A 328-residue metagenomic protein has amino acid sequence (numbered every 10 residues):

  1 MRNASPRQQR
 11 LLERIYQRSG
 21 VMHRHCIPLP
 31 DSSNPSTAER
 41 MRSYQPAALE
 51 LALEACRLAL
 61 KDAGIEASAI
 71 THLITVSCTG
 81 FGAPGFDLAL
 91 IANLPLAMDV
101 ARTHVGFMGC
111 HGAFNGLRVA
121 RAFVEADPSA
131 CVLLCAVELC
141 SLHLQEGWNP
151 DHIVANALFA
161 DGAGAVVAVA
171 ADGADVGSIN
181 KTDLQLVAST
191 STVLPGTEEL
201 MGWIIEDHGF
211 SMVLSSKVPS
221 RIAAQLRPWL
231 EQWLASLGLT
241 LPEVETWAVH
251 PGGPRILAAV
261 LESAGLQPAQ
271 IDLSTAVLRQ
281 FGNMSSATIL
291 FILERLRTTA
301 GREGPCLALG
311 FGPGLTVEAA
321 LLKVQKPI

Functional and structural regions predicted by a protein language model:
M1-P46, C131, C140, E146-A224 (+3 more regions): Condensing-enzyme catalytic core mediating Claisen C-C bond formation in acyl metabolism
I15, S19-L96, H104-F107, L241-L257: Conserved beta-ketoacyl condensing-enzyme motif
A38-Y44, T75, R102-V105, D151-I153 (+2 more regions): A short glycine/serine-rich beta->alpha loop
L53, L60, C78-G80, A97-P128 (+3 more regions): Claisen-condensing/thiolase-fold acyl-transfer catalytic domains that form or cleave C-C bonds in fatty acid
K61-A67, F123-C131, V169-T182, G238: Secondary-structure boundary elements
A67-T71, M98-A101, A126-V132, I153-V154 (+4 more regions): Short coil/turn connectors at secondary-structure junctions
T75, L133-L134, V167, V249 (+1 more regions): Structural beta-sheet core signal
G82-A89, L134-V154, A188-E206, G253-E262 (+2 more regions): Active-site-adjacent elements of ketosynthase-type condensing enzymes
